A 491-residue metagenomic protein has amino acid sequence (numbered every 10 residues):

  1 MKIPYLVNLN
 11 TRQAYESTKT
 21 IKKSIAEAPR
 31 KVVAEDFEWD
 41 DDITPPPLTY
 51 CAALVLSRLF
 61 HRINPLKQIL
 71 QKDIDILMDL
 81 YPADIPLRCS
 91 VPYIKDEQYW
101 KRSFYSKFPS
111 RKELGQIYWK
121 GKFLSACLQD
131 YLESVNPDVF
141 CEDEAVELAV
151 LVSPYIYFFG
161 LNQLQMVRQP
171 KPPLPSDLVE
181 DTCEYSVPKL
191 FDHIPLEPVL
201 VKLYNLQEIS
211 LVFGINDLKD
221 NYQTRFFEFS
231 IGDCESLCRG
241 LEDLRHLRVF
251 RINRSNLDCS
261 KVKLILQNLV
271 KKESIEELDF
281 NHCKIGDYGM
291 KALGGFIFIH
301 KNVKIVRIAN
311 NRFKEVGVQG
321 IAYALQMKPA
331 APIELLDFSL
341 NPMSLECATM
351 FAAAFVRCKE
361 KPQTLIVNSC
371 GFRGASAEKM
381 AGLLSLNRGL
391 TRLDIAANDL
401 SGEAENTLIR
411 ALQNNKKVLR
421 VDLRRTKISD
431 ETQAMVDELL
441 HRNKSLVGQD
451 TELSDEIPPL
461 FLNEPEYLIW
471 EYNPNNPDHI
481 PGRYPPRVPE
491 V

Functional and structural regions predicted by a protein language model:
M1-E197, N205-Q207: Cullin-RING E3 adaptor/co-adaptor recruitment helices
M1-Y15, L345, C358, P362 (+3 more regions): C-terminal capping region of solenoid repeat domains
L66-D75, I117-G121, G214-N216, N253-L257 (+8 more regions): Short amphipathic alpha-helical segments embedded in low-complexity Lys/Glu-rich regions
M78, C89-Y93, D143-Y155, P173-L178 (+9 more regions): Leucine-rich repeat
V139-D143, Q165-P172, S186-I194, I215-E235 (+8 more regions): Short, solvent-exposed loop/turn at the beta-strand->alpha-helix junction within individual leucine-rich repeat
F159, I209-V212, F250-I252, L278-F280 (+5 more regions): Conserved hydrophobic beta-strand positions in leucine-rich repeat
G232, R245-L345: Solenoidal tandem-repeat scaffolds enriched in leucines and small polar residues
V303-K304, I308-D399, L408: Eukaryotic tandem repeat interaction scaffolds
